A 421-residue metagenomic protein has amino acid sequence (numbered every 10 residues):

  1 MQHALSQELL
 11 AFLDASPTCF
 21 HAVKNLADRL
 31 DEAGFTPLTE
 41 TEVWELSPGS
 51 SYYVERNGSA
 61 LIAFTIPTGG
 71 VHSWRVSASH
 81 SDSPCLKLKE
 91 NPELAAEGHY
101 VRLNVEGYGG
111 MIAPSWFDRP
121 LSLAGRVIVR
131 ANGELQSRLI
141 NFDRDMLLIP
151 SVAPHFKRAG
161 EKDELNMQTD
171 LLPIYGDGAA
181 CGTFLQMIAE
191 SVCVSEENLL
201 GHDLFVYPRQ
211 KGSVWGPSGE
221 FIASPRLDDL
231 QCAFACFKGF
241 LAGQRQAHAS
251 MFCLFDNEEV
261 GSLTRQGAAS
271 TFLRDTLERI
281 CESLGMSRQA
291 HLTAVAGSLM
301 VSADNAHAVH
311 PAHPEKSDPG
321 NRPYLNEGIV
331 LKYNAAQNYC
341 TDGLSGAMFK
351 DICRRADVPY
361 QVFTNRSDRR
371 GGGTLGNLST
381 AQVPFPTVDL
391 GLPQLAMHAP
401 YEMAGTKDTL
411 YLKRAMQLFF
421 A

Functional and structural regions predicted by a protein language model:
M1-A421: N-terminal hydrophobic/helix-forming segments and targeting peptides
